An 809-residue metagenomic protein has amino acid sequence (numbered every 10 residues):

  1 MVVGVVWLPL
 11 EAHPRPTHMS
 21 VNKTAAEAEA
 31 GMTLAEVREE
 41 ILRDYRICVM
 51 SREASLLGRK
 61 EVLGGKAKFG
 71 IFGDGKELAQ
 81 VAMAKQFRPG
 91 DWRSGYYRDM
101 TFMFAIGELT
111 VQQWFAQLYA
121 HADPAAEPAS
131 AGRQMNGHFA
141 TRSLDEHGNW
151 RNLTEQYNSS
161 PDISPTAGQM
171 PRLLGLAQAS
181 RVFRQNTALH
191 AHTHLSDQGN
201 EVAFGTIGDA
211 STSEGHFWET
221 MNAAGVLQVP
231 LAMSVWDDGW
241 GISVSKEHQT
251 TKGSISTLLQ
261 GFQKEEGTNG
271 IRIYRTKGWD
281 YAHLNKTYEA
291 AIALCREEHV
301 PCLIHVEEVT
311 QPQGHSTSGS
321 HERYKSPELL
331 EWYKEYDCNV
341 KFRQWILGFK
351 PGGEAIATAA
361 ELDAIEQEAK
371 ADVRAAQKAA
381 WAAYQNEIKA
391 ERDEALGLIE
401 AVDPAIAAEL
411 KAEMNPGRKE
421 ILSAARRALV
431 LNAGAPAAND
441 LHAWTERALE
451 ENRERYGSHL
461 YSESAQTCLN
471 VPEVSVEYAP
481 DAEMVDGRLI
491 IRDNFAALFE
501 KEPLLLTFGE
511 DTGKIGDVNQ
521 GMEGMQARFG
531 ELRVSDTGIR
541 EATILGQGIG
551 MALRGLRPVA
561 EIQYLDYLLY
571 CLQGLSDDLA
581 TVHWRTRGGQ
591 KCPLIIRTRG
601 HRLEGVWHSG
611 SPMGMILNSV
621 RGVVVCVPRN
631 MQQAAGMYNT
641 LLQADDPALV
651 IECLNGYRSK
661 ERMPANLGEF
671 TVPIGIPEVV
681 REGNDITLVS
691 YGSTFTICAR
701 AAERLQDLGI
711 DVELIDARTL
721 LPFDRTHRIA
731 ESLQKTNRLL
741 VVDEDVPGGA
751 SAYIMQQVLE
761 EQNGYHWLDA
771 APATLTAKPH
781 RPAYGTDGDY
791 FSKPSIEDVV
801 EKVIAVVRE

Functional and structural regions predicted by a protein language model:
P9-L10, P16-A79, K85-Q86, P312-F529 (+2 more regions): Conserved acidic/glycine
E53-S234, G239-G241, S245-Q263, T268 (+3 more regions): Cofactor-binding active-site loop characterized by glycine-rich and histidine/acidic residues
E77-V81, N158-D238, T276-L294, L506 (+4 more regions): Thiamine diphosphate
G95-Y97, A167, T206-I207, S234-D237 (+8 more regions): Short beta-strand segments
L231, V235-A401, A405-E420, L654-E809: Thiamine diphosphate
Y281-P301, E361, R585, G589-G600 (+2 more regions): Phosphate/diphosphate-binding loops
Q590, G600-E604, H608, R621-V627 (+1 more regions): Active-site phosphate/pyrophosphate-binding segments
